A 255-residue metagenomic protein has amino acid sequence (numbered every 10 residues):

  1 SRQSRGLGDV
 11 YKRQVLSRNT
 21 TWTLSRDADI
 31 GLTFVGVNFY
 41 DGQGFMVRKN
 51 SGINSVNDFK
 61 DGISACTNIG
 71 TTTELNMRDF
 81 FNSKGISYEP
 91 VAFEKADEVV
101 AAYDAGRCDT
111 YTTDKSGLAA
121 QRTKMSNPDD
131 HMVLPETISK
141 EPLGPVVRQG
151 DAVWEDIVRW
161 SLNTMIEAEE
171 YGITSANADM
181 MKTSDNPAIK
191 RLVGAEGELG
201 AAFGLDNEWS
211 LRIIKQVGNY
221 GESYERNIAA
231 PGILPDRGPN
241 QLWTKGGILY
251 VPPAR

Functional and structural regions predicted by a protein language model:
S1-Y11: Single conserved hydrophobic/aromatic residue that forms the stacking wall/gate of nucleotide- or nucleobase-binding
G8-D9, F59, Y103-D104, P145 (+1 more regions): Hydrophobic residues within well-ordered alpha-helices
S17-D29, N76-S83, D104-A105, D109-V133: A ligand-binding cleft/hinge motif common to bilobed small-molecule-binding domains
D29-L32, Y40-G42, K60, T72 (+3 more regions): Extracytoplasmic
G31-F39, E89, K124-S139, Q149-G150: Short beta-strand->loop
D41-A101: Bilobed "Venus flytrap"/periplasmic-binding protein-like clamshell domains and structurally analogous long
K49-I53, N57, T71, G117-L118 (+3 more regions): Extended ligand-binding regions for polar small-molecule ligands
E225-R255: Conserved C-terminal helix/tail region of periplasmic/extracytoplasmic solute-binding proteins
